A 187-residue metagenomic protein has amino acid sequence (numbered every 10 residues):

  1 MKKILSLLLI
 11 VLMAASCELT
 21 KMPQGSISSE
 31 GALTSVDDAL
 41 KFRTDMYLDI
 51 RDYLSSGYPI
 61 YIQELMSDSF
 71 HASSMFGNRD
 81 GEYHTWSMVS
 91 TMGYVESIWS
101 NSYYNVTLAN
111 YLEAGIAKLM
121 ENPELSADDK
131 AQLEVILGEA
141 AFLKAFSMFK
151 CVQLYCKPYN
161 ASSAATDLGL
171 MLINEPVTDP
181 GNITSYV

Functional and structural regions predicted by a protein language model:
I4-M13: Sec-dependent N-terminal signal peptides
C17-L65: Membrane-proximal, proline-rich intrinsically disordered regions
S28-L33, T91-W99, A127-A131, D179-V187: Second-shell loop/turn segments in exported
D37, I60, E64-S90, V177: A structural signal for short, hydrophobic/glycine-enriched beta-strand patches
R51-G57, H71-A72, S147-P158: Secretory-pathway/luminal and periplasmic proteins that interact with or process carbohydrate-rich
D80-Y155: Conserved, well-structured interaction surfaces
P123-A131, L154-V187: Short coil/linker segments at helix-helix boundaries
